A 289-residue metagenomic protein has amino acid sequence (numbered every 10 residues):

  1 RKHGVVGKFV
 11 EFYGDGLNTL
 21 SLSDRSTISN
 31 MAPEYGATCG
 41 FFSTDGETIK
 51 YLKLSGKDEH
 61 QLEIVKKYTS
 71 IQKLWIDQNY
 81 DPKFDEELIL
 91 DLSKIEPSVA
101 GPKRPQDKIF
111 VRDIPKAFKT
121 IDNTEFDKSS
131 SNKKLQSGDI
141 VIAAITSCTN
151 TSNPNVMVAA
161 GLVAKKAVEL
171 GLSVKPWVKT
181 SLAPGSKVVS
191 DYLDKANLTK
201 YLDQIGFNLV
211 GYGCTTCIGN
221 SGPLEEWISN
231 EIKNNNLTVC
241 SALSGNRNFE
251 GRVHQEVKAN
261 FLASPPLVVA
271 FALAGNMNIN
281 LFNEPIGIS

Functional and structural regions predicted by a protein language model:
R1-W75, A164, V168-P176, N208-S289: Mobile "lid/hinge" segments at catalytic clefts and subdomain interfaces of large enzymes
K8, G46, H60-L88, I95-E96 (+1 more regions): Core nucleic-acid recognition elements
N79-D81, Y201, E231-K233: Short, conserved catalytic or adaptor-binding loops enriched in Gly and charged residues
F84, L88-K94, S241, G245-N248: Self-splicing inteins and homing endonuclease
L88-N197: Non-catalytic terminal/interface segments that mediate subunit docking, oligomerization, and allosteric communication
K200-F207: Glycine-rich and small/hydrophobic secondary-structure elements
